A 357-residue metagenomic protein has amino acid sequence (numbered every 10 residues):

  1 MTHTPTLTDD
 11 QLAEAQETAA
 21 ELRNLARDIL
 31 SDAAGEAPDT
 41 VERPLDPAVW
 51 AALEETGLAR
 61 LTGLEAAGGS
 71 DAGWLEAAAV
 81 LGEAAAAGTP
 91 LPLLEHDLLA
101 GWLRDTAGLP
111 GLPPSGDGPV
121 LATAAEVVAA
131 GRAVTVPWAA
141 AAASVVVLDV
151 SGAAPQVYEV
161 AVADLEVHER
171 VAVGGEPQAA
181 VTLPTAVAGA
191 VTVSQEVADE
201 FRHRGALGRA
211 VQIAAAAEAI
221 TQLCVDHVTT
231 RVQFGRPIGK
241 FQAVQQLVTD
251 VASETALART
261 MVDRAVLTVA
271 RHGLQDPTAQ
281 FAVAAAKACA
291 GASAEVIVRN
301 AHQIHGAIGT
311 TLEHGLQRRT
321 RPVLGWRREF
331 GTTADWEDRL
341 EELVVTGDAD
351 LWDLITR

Functional and structural regions predicted by a protein language model:
M1-A85, H203, L207-R357: Alpha-helical interface subdomain recognition
S31-E169: Glycine-rich flavin
L99-L103, A141, P177, I213-A216 (+1 more regions): Internal, well-ordered alpha-helical segments in soluble enzyme and binding-protein domains
V136, A190-T192, E218: Short helix/loop capping segments that flank catalytic or ligand/cofactor-binding pockets
L148-S151, V171, L183-T185, V211 (+1 more regions): Short, structured patches in soluble enzyme cores that scaffold and shape functional sites
S151, D164, T185-V187, I213 (+1 more regions): A broadly conserved detector of short glycine/acidic/proline-rich loop/turn motifs that flank catalytic sites and bind
V157-E159, T192-S194, A210: A short secondary-structure junction signal
G174-R204: A short, charged helix-loop
